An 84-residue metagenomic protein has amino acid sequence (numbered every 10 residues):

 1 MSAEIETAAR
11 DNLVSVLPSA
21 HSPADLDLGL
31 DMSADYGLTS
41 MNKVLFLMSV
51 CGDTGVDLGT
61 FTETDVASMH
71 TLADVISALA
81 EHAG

Functional and structural regions predicted by a protein language model:
S2-M48, G52-G84: Phosphopantetheine-dependent thiolation modules in NRPS/PKS and related acyl-activating systems
